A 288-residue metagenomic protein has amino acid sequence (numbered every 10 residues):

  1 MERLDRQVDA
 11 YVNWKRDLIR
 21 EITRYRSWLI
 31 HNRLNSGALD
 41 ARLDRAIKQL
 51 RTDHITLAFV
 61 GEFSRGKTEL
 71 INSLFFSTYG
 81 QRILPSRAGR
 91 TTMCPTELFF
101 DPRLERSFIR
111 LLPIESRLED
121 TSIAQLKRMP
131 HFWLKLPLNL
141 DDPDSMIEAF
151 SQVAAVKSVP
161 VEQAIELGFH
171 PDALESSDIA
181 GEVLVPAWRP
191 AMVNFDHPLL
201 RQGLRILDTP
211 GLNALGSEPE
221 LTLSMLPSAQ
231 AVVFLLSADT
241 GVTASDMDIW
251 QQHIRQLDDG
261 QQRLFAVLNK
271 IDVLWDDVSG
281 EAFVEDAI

Functional and structural regions predicted by a protein language model:
M1-L34: Charged, amphipathic alpha-helical linker segments immediately N-terminal to NTP-binding catalytic cores
R20, D44, R51-I288: Globular "head" domains of long coiled-coil molecular machines
Y25-R26, G37-L39, T96, R201-Q202: A short alpha-helix capping/helix-coil boundary motif
N32-L39, G280: Residue-level recognition of alpha-helical structural elements
G37-Q49: Pre-Walker A adenine-sensing motif
